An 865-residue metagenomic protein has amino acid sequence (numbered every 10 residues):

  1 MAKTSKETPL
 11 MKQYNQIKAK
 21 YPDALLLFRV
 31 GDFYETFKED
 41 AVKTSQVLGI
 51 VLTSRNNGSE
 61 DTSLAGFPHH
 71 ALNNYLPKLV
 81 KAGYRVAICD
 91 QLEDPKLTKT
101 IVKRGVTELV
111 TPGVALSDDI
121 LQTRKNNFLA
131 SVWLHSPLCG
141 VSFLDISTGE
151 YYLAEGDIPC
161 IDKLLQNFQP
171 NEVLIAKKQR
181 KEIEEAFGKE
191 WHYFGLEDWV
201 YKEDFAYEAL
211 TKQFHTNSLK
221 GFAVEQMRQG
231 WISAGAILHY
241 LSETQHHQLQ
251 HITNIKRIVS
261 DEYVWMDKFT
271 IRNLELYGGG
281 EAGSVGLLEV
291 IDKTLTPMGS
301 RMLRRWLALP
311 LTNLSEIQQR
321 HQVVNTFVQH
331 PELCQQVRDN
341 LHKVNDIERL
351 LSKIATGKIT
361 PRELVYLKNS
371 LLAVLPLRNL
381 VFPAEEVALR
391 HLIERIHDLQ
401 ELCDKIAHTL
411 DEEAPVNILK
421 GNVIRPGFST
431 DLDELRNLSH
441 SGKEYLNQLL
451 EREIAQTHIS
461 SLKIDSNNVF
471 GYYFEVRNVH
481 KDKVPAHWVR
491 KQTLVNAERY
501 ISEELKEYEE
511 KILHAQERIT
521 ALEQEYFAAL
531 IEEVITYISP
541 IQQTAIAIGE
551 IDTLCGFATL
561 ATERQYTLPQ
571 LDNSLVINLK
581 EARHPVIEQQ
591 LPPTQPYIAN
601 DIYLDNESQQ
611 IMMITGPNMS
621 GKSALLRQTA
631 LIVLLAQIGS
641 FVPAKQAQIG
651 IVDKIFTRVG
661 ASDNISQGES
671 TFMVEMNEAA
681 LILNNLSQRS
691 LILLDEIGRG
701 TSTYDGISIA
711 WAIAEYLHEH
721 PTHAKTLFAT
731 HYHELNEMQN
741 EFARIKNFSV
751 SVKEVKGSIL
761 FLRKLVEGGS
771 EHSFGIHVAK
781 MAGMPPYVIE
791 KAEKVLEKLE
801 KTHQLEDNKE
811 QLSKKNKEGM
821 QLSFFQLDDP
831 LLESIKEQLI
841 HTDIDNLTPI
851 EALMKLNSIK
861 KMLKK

Functional and structural regions predicted by a protein language model:
M1-T326, D339-H342, D346-A355, I359-Q448 (+1 more regions): Charged catalytic and DNA/RNA-contacting regions of genome-maintenance and nucleic-acid-processing enzymes
A2-T4, K12-Q16, D23, I531 (+3 more regions): Conserved phosphate-binding elements of NTP-dependent enzyme cores
P22, K38-A41, M227-R228, L295-T296 (+8 more regions): ATPase nucleotide-binding head domains, primarily ABC-like/P-loop NTPase cores
S54-G66, D90, H215-Q226, Y277 (+11 more regions): Short hinge/gating elements
P112-L121, Q248, A384-A388, N447-I459 (+4 more regions): Active-site phosphate-binding and catalytic loops of NTP-dependent enzymes
Y201-A209, W265, T270, L276-G278 (+5 more regions): Amphipathic heptad-repeat alpha-helical coiled-coil/stalk segments that mediate oligomerization, filament/stalk
T356, T360, S370-A373, H391 (+3 more regions): Charged, surface-exposed helical/loop "interaction arms" that form contiguous linear patches used for dimerization
D411, L494, E498-E532: Extended, charged coiled-coil "arm/hinge" scaffolds of SMC/Rad50-like chromosome-maintenance ATPases and other large
